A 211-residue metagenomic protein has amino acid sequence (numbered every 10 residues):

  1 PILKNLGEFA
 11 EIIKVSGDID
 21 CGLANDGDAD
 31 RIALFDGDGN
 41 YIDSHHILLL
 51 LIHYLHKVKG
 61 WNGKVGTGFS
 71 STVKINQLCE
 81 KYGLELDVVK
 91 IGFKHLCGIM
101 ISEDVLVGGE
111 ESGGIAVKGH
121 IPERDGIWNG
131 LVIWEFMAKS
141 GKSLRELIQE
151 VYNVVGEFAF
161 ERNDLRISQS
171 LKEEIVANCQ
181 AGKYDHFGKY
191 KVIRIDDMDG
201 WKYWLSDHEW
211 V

Functional and structural regions predicted by a protein language model:
P1-F35: N-terminal small/polar loop signature for handling phosphorylated ligands or for N-terminal nucleophile
N5-I12, I47, L51, H95: Well-ordered alpha-helical segments embedded in enzymatic catalytic cores
C21, V58-V211: Phosphate-binding and adjacent anionic-ligand microenvironments
D26-G27, Y41-H46, I121-D125: Short glycine/threonine-rich catalytic loop with a Thr-x-Gly-x-Asp
G27, G37-D38, I47, S70 (+1 more regions): Short, ordered loop/turn segments at secondary-structure junctions
D30-L50, I75-N76: Short Gly/Thr/Asp-enriched flexible loops that form oxyanion-binding sites at enzyme active sites
Y41-N62, K90-G92: Short, acidic/small-residue loops that bind anionic groups at enzyme active sites
